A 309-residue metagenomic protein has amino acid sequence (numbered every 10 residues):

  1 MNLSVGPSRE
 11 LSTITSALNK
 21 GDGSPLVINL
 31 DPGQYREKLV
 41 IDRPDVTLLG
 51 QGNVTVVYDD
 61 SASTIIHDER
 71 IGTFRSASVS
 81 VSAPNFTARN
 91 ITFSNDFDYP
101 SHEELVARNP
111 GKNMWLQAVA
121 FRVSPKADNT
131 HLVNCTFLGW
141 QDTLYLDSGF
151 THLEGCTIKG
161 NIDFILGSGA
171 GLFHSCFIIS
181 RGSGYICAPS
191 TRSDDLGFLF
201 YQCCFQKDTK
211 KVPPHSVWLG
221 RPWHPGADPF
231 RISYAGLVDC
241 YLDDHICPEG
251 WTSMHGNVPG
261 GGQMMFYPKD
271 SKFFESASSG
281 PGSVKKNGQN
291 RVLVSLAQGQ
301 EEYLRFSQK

Functional and structural regions predicted by a protein language model:
M1-K309: Sequence-level preference for short, compositionally simple segments enriched in small aliphatic or small polar residues
